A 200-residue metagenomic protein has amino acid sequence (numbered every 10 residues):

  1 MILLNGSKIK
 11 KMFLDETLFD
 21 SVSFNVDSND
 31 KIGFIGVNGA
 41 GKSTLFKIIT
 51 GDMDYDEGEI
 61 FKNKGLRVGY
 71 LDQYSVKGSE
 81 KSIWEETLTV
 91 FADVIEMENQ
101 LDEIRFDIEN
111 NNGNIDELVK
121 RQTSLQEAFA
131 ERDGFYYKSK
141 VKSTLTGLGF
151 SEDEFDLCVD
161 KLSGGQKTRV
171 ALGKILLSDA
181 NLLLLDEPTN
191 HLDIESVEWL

Functional and structural regions predicted by a protein language model:
M1-L200: ABC ATP-binding cassette signature C-motif
